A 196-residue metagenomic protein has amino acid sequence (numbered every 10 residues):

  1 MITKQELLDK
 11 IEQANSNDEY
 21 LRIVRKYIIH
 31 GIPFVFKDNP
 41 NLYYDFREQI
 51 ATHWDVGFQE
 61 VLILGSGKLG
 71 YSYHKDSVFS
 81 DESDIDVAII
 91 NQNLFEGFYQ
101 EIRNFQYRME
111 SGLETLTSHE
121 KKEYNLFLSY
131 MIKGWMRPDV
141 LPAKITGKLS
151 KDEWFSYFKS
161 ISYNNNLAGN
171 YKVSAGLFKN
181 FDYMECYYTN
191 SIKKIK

Functional and structural regions predicted by a protein language model:
M1-S83, I90-K196: Catalytic core of pol beta-like nucleotidyltransferases
